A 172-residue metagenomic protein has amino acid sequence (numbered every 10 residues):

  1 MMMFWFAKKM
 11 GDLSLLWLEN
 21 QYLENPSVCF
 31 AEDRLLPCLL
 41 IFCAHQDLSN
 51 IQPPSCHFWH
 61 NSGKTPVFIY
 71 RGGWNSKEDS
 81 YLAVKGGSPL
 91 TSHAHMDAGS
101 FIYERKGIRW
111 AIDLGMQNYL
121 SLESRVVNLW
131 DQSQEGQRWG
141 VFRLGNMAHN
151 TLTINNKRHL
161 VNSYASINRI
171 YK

Functional and structural regions predicted by a protein language model:
M1-W110, Y171: Carbohydrate-active enzyme catalytic cores, enriched for enzymes that act on polyanionic acidic polysaccharides
Y81-Y171: Catalytic core of carbohydrate-active enzymes
